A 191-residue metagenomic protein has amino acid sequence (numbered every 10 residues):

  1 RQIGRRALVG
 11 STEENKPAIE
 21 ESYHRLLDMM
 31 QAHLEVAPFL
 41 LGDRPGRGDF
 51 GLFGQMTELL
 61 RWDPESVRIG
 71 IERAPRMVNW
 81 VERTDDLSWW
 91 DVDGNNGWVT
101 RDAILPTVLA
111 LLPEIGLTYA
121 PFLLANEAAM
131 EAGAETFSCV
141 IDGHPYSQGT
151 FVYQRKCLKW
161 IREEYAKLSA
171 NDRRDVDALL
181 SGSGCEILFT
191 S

Functional and structural regions predicted by a protein language model:
R1-S191: C-terminal alpha-helical interaction module
